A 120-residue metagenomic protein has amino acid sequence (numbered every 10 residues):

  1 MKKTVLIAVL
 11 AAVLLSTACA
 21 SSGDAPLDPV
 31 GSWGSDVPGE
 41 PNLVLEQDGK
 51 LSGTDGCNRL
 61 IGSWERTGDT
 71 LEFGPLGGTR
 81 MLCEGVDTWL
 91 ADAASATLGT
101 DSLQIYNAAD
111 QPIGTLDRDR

Functional and structural regions predicted by a protein language model:
K2-R120: Lipid interaction determinants
